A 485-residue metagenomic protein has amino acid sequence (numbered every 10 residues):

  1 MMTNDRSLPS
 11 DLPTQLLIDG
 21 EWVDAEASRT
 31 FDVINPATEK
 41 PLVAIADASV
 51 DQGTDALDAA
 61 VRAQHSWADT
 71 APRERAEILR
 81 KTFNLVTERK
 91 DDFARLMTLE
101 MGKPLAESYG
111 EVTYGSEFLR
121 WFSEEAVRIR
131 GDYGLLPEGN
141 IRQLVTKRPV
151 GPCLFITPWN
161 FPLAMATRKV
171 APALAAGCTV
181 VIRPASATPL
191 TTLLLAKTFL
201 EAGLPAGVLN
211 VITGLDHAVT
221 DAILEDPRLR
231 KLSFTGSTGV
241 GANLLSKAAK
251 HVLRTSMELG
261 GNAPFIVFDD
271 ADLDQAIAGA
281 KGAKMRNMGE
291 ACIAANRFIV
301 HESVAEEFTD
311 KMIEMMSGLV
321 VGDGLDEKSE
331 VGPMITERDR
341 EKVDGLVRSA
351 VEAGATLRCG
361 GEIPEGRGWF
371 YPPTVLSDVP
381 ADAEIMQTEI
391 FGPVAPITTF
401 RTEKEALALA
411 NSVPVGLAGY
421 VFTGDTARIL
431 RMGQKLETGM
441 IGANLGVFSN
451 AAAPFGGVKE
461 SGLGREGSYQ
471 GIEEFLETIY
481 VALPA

Functional and structural regions predicted by a protein language model:
M1-I45, E77, K81, G131-I156 (+3 more regions): Terminal low-complexity tails and localization/encapsulation signals of metabolic enzymes
E39, A60, R75, M97 (+10 more regions): Residue-level signal for inorganic ion chemistry
K40-A44, L229, I266, V320 (+3 more regions): Conserved C-terminal structural/oligomerization subdomain of aldehyde/semialdehyde dehydrogenase
K40-R130, N140: Glycine-rich loop-to-alpha-helix module at the N-terminal edge of alpha/beta enzyme cores
L42-A48, A63-D69, F155, F265-F268 (+5 more regions): Short, well-ordered beta-strand elements within core beta-sheets of diverse protein domains
G131-Q275, F400: Rossmann-like NAD(P) dinucleotide-binding subdomain of oxidoreductase/dehydrogenase enzymes
T179-V181, L357, M440: A short hydrophobic/small-residue beta-strand
G239-P380, A443: ALDH superfamily catalytic-core signature
